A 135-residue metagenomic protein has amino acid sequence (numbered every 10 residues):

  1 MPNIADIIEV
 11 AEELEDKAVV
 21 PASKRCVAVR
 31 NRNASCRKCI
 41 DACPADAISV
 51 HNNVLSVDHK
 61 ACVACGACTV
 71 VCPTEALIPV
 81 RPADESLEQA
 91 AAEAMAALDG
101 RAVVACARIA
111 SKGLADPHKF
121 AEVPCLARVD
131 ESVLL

Functional and structural regions predicted by a protein language model:
M1, D46-S49, P124-D130: Short, mixed-charge, low-aromatic patches
M1-A42, D46, A96-G113: Ferredoxin-type iron-sulfur electron-transfer modules and their immediate structural context
D16, N52, P124: Short, flexible active-site loop motifs that bind/organize anionic cofactors or intermediates
S23-R25, N53-V54, H118-F120: A short, structure-level motif marking secondary-structure boundaries and short turns
R32-D58, A67-D84: Iron-sulfur cluster-binding cysteine motifs and their immediate structural context in ferredoxin-like electron-transfer
H59-K60, T69, P73-L135: Iron-sulfur-associated redox domains of electron-transfer enzymes in respiratory and anaerobic energy metabolism
